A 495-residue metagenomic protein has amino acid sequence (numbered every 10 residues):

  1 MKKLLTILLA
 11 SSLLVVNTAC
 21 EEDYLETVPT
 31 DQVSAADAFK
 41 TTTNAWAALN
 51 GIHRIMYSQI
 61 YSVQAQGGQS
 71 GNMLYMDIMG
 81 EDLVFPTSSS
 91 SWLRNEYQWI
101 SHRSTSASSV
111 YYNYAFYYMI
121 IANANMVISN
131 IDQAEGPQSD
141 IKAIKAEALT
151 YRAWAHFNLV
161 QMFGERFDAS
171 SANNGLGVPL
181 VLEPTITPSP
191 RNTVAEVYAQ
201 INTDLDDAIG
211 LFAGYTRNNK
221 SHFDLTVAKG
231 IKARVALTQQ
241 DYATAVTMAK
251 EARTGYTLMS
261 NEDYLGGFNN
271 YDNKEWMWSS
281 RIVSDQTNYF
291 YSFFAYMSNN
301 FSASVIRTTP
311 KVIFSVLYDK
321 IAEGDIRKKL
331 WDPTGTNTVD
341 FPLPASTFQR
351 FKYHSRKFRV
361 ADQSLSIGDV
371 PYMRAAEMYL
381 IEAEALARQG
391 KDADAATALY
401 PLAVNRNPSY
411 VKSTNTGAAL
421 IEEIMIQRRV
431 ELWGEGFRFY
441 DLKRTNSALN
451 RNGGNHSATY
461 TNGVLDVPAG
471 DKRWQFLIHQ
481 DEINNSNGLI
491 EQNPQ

Functional and structural regions predicted by a protein language model:
K3, L13-K40, I201, A233 (+1 more regions): Bacterial Sec-dependent N-terminal signal peptides
C20-L74, T308, L317, I321 (+3 more regions): Membrane-proximal, proline-rich intrinsically disordered regions
A36, V63-P86, L159-Q161, E165-N174 (+2 more regions): Short, surface-exposed recognition loops and adjoining beta-strand edges that mediate ligand/DNA contacts, enriched
T42, S58-I60, E196, Q239-Q240 (+6 more regions): Extended ligand-binding clefts on enzyme/binding-domain cores
S89-M162, G210-A213, L365-V370, R388-Q389 (+1 more regions): Conserved, well-structured interaction surfaces
